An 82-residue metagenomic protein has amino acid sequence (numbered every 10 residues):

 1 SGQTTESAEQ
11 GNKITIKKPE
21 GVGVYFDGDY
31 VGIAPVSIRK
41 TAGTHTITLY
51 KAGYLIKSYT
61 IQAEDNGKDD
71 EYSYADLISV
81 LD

Functional and structural regions predicted by a protein language model:
S1-D82: Short loop/turn and low-complexity linker motifs enriched in small/turn-promoting residues
